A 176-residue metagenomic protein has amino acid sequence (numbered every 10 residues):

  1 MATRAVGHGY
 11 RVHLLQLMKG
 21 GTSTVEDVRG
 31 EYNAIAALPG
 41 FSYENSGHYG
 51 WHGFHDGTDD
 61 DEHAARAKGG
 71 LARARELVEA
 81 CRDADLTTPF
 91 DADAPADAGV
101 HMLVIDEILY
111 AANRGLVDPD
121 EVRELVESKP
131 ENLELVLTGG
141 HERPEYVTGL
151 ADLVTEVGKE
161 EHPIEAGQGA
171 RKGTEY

Functional and structural regions predicted by a protein language model:
M1-D83: Conserved P-loop
V12, L135, V154: Hydrophobic anchor at the start of a short beta-strand that flanks the dinucleotide cofactor-binding loop
L14-Q16, L103-I108, T138: Short beta-strands and strand-loop turn motifs
M18-G21, Y49-W51, L109-Y110, H141-P144 (+1 more regions): Conserved nucleotide-binding/hydrolysis micro-motifs of P-loop NTPases
V28-Y32, V117-E121, L150-L153, A170-R171: Short, glycine/charged-enriched secondary-structure capping and boundary segments
G53-E131: Phosphate-binding/switch loop-helix module in NTP-utilizing enzymes
E127-E145: Sensor-1/coupling segment of RecA-like P-loop NTPase cores
G140-Y176: Phosphate-binding/switch region of NTP-binding enzymes
